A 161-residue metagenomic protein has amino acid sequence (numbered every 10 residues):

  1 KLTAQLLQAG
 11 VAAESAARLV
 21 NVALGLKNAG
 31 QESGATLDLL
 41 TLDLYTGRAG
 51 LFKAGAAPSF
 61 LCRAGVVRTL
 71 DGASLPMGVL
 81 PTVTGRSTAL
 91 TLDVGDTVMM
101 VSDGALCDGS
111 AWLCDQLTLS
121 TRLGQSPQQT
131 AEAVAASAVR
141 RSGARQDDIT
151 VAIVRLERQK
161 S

Functional and structural regions predicted by a protein language model:
K1-A64, D71, G85, A138-I149 (+1 more regions): Catalytic core of PPM/PP2C metal-dependent serine/threonine phosphatase domains
K1-G10, R68-S74, P81, L92 (+2 more regions): Active-site-proximal, acidic helix/loop segment immediately C-terminal to a metal-coordinating Asp/Glu
R155-S161: Intrinsically disordered or compositionally simple regulatory linkers and C-terminal tails in signal-transduction
